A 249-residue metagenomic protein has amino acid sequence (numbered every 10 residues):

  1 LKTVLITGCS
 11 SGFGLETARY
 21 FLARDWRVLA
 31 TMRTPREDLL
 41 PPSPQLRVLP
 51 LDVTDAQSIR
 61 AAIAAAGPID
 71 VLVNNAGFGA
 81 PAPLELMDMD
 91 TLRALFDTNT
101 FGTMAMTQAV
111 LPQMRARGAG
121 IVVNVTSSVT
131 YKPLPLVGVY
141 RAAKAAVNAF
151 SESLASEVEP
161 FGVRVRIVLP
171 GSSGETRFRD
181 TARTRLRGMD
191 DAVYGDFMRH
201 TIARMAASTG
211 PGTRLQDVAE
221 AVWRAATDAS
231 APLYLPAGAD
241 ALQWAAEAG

Functional and structural regions predicted by a protein language model:
S10, A18: N-terminal Rossmann NAD(P)H-binding glycine-rich loop of SDR-like oxidoreductase domains
P50-A61, M89-D90: The beta1-alpha1 cofactor-binding region of Rossmann-like NAD(H)/NADP(H)-dependent oxidoreductases
P83-L84, T91-R93: Substrate-binding pocket helix/loop in short-chain dehydrogenase/reductase
M87, P133-R141, S153: Active-site loop-to-helix junction immediately N-terminal to the catalytic Tyr of the SDR YXXXK motif in Rossmann-fold
T107, A143: Active-site helix of classical SDR
S127: Residue(s) in the substrate-gating loop at a strand-loop-helix junction that position the organic substrate next
P160-P232: SDR active-site lid
